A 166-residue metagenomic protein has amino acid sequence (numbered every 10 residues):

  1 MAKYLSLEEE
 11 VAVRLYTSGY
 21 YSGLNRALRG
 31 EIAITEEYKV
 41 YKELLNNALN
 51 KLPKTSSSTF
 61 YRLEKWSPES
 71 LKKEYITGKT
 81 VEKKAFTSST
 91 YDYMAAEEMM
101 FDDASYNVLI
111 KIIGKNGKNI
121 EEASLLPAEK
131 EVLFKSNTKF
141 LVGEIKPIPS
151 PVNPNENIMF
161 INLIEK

Functional and structural regions predicted by a protein language model:
M1-K166: Mono-ADP-ribosyltransferase
